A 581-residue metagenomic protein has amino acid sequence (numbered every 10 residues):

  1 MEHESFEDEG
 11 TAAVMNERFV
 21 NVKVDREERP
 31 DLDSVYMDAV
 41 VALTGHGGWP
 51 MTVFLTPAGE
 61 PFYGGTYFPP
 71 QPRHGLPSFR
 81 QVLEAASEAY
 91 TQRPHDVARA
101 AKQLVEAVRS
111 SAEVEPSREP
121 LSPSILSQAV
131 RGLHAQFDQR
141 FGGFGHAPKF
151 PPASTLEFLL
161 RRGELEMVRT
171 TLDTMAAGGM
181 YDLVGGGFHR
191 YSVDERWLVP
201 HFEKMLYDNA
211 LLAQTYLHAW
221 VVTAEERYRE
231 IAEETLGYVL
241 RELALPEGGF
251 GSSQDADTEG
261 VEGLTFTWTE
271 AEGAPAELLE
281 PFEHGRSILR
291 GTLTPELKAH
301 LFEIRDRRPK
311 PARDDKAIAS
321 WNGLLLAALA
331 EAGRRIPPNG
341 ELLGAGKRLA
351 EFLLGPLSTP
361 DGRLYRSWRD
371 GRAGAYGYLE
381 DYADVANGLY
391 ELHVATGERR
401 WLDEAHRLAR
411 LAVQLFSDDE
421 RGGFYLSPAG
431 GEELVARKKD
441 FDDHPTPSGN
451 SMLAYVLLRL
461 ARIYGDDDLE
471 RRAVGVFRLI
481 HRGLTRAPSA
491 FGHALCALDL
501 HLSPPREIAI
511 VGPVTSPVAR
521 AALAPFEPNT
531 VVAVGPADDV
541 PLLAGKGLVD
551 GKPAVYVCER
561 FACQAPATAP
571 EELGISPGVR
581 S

Functional and structural regions predicted by a protein language model:
M1-L324, A328, R334-R335, R366 (+1 more regions): Replace the tail clause
R29-V35, Y382-L389: Extended, highly charged linker/hinge segments and catalytic-adjacent loops that couple domains and form adaptable
P152, M205, N209, I318 (+5 more regions): Residues that mark the junctions of alpha-helical repeat units in TPR/alpha-solenoid scaffolds
G163, W220, G333-P337, H393-G397 (+2 more regions): Short coil/turn linking the two alpha-helices of tandem helical-hairpin repeats
L165, R229, L343, L402 (+1 more regions): TPR-repeat structural position
R241-P246, G355-A383, Y390-D539: Long, polar/charge-rich, low-hydrophobicity segments
I318-F352, L357: Beta-propeller domains
